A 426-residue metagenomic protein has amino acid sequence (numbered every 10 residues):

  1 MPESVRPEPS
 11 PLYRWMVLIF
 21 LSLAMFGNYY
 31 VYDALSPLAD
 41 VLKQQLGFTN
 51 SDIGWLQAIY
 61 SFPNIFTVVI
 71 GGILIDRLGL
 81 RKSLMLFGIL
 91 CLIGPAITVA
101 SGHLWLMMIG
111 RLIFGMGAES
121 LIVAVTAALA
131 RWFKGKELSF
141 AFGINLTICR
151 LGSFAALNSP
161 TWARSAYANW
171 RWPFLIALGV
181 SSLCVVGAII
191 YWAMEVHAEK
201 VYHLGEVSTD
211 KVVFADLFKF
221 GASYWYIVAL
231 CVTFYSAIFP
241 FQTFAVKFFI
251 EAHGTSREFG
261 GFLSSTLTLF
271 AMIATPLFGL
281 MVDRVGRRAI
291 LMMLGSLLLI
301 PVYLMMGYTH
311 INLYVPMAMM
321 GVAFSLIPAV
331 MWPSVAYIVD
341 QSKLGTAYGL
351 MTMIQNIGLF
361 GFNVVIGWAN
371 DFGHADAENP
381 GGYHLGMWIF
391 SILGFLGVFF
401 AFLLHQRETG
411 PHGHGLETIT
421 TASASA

Functional and structural regions predicted by a protein language model:
P2-P11, E195-I227, I419-A426: Juxtamembrane intracellular "pre-TM" segments in multi-pass secondary transporters
L35-P37, G221-P276, F362-N363: Extracytoplasmic gate region of multi-pass secondary transporters
G47, G79, A100-L106, G117 (+4 more regions): Helix-breaking motifs and short loop linkers at transmembrane-helix boundaries and internal kinks in secondary membrane
F66-W105: Conserved MFS/SLC helix-loop-helix module at the cytosolic interface between two early adjacent transmembrane helices
T67-G79, A274-R287, N370: Helix-to-loop junctions at the C-terminal end of transmembrane segments in multipass secondary transporters
L104, G110-C149: Cytoplasmic helix-loop-helix junction between adjacent transmembrane helices in 12-TM secondary transporters
N145-V196: Helix-loop-helix hairpin linking two adjacent transmembrane segments in secondary transporters
R288-S334: C-terminal transmembrane helical hairpin of 12-TM major facilitator-type secondary transporters
